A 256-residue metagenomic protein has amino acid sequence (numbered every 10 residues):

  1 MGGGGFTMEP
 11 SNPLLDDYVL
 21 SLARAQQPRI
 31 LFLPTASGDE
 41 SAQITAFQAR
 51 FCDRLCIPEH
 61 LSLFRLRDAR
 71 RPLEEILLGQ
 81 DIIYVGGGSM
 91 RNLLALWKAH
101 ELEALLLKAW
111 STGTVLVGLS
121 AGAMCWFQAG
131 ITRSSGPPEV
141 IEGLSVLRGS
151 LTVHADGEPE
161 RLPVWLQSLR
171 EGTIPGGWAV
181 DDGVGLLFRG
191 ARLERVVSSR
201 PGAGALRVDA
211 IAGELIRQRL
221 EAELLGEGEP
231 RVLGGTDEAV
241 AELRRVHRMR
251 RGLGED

Functional and structural regions predicted by a protein language model:
M1, E59-S62, Y84-G86, L116-L119 (+1 more regions): General beta-strand structural signal in soluble alpha/beta enzymes
M1-Q26, L31-D53, I82, G130-T132 (+1 more regions): C-terminal and late-domain segments of enzyme folds
F6-P10, E59-R65, N92-L96, D156: Short, flexible loop segments at the rims of nucleotide/cofactor-binding pockets, characterized by
L14, A46, E75-L77, K98-A104 (+1 more regions): Charged helix-capping and loop-helix junction motifs
L31, S37-G88, N92: Portal/gating segments that form or line small-molecule/metal binding sites
G86-L162: Class I SAM-dependent methyltransferase SAM-binding "motif I" and its flanking Rossmann-like core
